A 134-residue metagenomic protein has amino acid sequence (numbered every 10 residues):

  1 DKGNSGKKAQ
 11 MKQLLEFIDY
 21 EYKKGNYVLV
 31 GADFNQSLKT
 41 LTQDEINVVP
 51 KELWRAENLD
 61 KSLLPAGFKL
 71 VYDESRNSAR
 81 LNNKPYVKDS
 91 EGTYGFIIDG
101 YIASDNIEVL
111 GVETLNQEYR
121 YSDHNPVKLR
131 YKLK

Functional and structural regions predicted by a protein language model:
D1-K134: Active-site regions of metal-assisted phosphoester/phosphodiester hydrolases, unifying DNase/endonuclease modules
